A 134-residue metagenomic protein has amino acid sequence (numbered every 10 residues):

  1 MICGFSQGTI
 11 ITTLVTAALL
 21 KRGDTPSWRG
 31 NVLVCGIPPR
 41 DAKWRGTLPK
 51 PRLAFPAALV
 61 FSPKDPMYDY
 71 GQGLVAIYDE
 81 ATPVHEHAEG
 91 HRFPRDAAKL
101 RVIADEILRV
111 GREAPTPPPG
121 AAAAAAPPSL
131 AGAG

Functional and structural regions predicted by a protein language model:
C3-G8, T12: Gly/Ala-rich beta-loop-alpha elbow adjacent to hydrolase catalytic centers
L14-A18: Active-site signature of alpha/beta-hydrolase-fold catalytic machinery across serine- and Asp/Cys-nucleophile hydrolases
G23-P39, P56: A conserved short beta-strand
P39-R40, F61-D69, G90-R92: Acidic catalytic loop of the alpha/beta-hydrolase fold
R45-T47, M67-A76: Short alpha-helix in the alpha/beta-hydrolase fold that links the catalytic acid
R52-L53, A58-F61: Short beta-strand/loop motif that positions the catalytic acidic residue of the alpha/beta-hydrolase fold
G71, I77-P94: Catalytic histidine neighborhood in serine/cysteine hydrolases with alpha/beta-hydrolase-type architecture
R95-R109: Post-His helix in hydrolase/transferase enzymes
